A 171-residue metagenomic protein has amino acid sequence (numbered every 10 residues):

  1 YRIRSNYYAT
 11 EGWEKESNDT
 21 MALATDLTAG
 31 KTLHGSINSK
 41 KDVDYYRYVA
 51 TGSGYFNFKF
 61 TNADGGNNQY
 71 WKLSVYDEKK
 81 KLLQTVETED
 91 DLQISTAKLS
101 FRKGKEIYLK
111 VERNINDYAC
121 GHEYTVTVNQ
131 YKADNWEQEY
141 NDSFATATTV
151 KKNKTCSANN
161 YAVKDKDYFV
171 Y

Functional and structural regions predicted by a protein language model:
R2-T10, D19, T28-A29, G35-A133 (+1 more regions): Acidic, Ser/Thr/Pro-rich low-complexity intrinsically disordered segments
E11-D26, A133-T148: Extracellular carbohydrate-recognition regions
